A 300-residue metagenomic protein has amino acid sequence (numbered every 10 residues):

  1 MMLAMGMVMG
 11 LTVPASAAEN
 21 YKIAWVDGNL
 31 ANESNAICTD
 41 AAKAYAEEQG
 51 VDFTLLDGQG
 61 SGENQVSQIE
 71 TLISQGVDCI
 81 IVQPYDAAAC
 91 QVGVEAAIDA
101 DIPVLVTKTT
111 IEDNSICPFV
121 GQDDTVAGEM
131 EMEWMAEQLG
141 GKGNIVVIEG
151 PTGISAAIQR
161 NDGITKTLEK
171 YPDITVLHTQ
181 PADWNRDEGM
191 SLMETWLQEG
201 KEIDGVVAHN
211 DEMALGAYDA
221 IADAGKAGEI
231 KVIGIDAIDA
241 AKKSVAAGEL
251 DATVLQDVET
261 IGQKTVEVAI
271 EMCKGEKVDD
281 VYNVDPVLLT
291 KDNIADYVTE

Functional and structural regions predicted by a protein language model:
M1-A15: Sec-dependent N-terminal signal peptides of Gram-positive bacterial secreted proteins and lipoproteins
A15-E300: A residue-level marker of the well-folded mature domains of exported/periplasmic proteins
